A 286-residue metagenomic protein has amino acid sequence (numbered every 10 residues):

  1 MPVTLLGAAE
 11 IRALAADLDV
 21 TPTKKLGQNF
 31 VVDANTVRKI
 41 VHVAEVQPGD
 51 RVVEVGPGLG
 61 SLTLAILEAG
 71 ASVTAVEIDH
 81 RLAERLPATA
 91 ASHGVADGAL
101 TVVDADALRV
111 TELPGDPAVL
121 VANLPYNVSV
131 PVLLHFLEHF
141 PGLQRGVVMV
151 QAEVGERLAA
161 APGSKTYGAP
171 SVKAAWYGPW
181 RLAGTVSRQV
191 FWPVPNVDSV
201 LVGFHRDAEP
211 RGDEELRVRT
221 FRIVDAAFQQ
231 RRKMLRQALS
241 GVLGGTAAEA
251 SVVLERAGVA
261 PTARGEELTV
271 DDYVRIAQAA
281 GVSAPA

Functional and structural regions predicted by a protein language model:
M1-D225, E255, E266, R275-A286: Catalytic cores of RNA-modifying enzymes
Q229: Active-site-proximal catalytic alpha-helix in oxidoreductases
S240-G245: Short helix-coil junctions and helix-kink-helix linkers
A247-A250: Short amphipathic alpha-helix in the helical subdomain of ABC transporter nucleotide-binding domains
V252-P261: Short helix/strand-capping connector loops at secondary-structure junctions
D272: P-loop NTP-binding site
